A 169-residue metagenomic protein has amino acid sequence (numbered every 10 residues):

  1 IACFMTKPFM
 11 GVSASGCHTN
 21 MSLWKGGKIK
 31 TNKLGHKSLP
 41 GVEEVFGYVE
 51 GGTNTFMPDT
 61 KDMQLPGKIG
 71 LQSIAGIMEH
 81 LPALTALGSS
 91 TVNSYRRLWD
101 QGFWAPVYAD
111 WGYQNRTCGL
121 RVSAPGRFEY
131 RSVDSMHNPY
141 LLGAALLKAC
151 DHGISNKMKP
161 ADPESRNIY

Functional and structural regions predicted by a protein language model:
I1-E164: Active-site capping/gating regions of soluble enzymes
S165-Y169: Short, mixed-charge aromatic SLiMs
